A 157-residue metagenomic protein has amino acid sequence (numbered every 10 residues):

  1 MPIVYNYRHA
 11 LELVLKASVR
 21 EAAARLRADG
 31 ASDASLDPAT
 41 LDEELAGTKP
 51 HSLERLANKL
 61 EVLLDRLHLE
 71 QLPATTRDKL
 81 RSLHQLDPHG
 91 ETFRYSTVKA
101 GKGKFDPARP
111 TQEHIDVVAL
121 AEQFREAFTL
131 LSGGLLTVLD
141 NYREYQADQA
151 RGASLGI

Functional and structural regions predicted by a protein language model:
M1-I157: Domain-scale activation on soluble regions of proteins
